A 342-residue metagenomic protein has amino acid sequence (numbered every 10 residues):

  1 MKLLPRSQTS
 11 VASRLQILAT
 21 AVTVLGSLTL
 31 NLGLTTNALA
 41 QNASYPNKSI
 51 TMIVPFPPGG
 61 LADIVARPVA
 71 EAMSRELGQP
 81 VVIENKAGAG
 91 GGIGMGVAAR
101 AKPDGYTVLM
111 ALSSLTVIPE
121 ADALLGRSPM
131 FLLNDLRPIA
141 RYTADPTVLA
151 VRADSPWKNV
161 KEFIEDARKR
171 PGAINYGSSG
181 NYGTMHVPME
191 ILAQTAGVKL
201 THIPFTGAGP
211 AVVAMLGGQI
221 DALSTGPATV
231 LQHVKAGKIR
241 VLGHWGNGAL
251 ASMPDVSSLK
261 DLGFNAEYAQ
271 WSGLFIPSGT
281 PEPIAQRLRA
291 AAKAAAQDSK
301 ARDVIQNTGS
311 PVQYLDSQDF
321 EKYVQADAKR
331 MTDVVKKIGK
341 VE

Functional and structural regions predicted by a protein language model:
M1-R14: N-terminal secretory signal peptides that target proteins for export/translocation
Q16-G33, N37: Bacterial N-terminal signal peptides
L39-D135, A173, N181, G197-S224 (+3 more regions): N-terminal (or domain-start) structured segment
N47-S49, Q194-V198, E282-E342: An extracytoplasmic/periplasmic, membrane-proximal ligand-sensing/linker region
I64, P68, A72, E76 (+15 more regions): Extracytoplasmic/secreted proteins, especially bacterial periplasmic and envelope-associated proteins
V97-Y106, P119-P210, S257-L259, F264 (+1 more regions): Hinge/capping helix and adjacent helix->loop/strand transition within the periplasmic-binding protein
M110-L115, S178, G207-A208, T225-V230 (+3 more regions): Beta->alpha turn/N-cap motifs
S114-L125, H186, E190-T195, A222-D255: A ligand-binding cleft/hinge motif common to bilobed small-molecule-binding domains
